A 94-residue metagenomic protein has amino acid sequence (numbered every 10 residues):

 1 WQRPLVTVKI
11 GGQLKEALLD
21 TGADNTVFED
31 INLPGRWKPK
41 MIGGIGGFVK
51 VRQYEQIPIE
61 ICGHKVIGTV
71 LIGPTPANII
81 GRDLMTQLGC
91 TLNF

Functional and structural regions predicted by a protein language model:
W1-V8: Charged, flexible boundary elements
K9-F94: Aspartic protease
